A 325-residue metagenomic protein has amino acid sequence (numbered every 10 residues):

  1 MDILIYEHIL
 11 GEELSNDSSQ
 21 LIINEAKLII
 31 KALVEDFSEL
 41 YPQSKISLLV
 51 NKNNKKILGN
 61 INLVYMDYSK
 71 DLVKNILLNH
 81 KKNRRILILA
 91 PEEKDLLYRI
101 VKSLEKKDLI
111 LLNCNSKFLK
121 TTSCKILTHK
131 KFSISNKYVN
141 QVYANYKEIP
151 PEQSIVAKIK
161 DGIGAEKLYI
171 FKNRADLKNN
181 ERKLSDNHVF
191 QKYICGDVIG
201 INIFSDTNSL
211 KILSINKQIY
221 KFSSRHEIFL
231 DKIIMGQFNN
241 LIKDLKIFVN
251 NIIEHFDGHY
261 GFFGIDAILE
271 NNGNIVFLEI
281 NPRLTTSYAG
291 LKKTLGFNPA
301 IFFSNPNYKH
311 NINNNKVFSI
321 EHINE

Functional and structural regions predicted by a protein language model:
M1-L4: Extreme N-terminal starter segment of soluble prokaryotic enzymes
G11-N16: Short N-terminal binding/cap micro-motifs at the start of the first secondary-structure element
S18-F37: Short catalytic helix/loop segments, enriched in acidic residues and glycine and frequently bearing histidine
S47-E148: Conserved N-proximal alpha/beta basic substrate-recognition cap immediately N-terminal to, or forming the N-lobe
K74, R85, I301-E325: Peripheral (often C-terminal) accessory segments that flank ATP-dependent C-N-forming ligase machineries
N115-D197, D206-L213, I233-I247: Active-site nucleotide/adenylate-binding loops and adjacent lid/helix of ATP-dependent enzymes
Q191-D257, L269, N281-N307: ATP-dependent carboxylate/phosphate-activation module, predominantly the ATP-grasp catalytic core and closely related
H259-N272: A short glycine-rich, hydrophobically flanked beta-strand micro-motif that places a catalytic Asp/Glu for divalent metal
